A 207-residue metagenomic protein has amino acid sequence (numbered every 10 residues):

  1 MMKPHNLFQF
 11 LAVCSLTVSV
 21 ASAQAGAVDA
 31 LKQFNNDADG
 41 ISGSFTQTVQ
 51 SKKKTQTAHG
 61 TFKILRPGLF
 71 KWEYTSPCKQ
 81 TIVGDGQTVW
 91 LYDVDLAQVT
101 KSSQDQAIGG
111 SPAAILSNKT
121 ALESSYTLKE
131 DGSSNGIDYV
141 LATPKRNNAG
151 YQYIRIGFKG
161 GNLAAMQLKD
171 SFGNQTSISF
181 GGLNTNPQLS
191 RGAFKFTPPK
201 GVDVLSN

Functional and structural regions predicted by a protein language model:
M1-L11: Bacterial N-terminal signal peptides that target proteins for export
C14, A21-Q56, P198-N207: N-terminal leader/targeting segments and the immediate start of mature chains
A38-G40, T57-H59, L65-P67, P77 (+6 more regions): Extracytoplasmic
T46-Q50, E73-T75, Y92-V94, T143-K145 (+1 more regions): A generic structural motif
T61-S111, T176-S177: An acidic-aromatic
A97-D138: Flexible, surface-exposed loop/linker segments and immediately adjacent secondary-structure boundaries
S124-N207: Gly/Pro-enriched, hydrophobic low-complexity segments that function as extracytoplasmic propeptides/linkers
